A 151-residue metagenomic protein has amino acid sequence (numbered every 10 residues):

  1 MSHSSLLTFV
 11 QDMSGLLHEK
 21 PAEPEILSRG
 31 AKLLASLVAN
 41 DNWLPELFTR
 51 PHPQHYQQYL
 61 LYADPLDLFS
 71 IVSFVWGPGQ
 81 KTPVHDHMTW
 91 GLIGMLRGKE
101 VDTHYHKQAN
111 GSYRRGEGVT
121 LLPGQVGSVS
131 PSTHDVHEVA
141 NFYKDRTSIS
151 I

Functional and structural regions predicted by a protein language model:
M1-D41: N-terminal leader/capping segments at the start of a protein or of a new domain
L33-Q58: Active-site-proximal helix-loop elements at catalytic-domain edges
P51-P78, V126: A short glycine-rich, His/Asp/Glu-containing loop-to-beta-strand
L60, G118, S128, A140-Y143: Domain-scale activation on soluble regions of proteins
V72-D86, S132-H134: Conserved short histidine dyad/triad with adjacent acidic residue
V75-G77, D86-D102, S150-I151: Short, conserved beta-strand element in jelly-roll/cupin
K107-V136: Short acidic-glycine-tyrosine-enriched beta hairpin
P131-I151: Ligand-binding loop in jelly-roll beta-barrel domains
